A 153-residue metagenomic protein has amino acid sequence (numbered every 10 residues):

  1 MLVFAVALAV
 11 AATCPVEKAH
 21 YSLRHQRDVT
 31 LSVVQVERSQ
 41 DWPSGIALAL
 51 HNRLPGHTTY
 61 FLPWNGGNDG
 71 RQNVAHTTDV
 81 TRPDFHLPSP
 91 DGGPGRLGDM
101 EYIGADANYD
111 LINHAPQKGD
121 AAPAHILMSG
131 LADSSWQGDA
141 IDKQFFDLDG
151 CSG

Functional and structural regions predicted by a protein language model:
M1-V10: Sec-dependent N-terminal signal peptides
A9-H20: N-terminal helix-cap/turn-to-beta initiation motif at the start of protein domains
K18-G45: Short, solvent-exposed loop/hinge segments that bridge or flank secondary-structure elements
S22-R24, S32-V34, A49-R53, I103 (+2 more regions): A structural detector for beta-sheet-dominated domains
T30-V34, H57-G66, G138-D139: Short amphipathic beta-strand/extended segments with alternating polar/hydrophobic composition
Q40-D91, G150-G153: Central antiparallel beta-sheet cores of small beta-barrel/beta-sandwich binding domains
L87, L97-G98: Long, compositionally biased intrinsically disordered regions
I103-G153: Glycine-rich, aromatic-bearing surface loops/beta-hairpins
